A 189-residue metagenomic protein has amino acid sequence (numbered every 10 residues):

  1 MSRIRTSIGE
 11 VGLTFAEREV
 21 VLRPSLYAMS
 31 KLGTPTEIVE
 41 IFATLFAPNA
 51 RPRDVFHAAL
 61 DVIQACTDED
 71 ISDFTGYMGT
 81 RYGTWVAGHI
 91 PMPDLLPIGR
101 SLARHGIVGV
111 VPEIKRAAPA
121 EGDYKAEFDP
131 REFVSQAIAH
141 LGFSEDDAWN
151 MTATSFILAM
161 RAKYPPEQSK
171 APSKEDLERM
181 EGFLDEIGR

Functional and structural regions predicted by a protein language model:
M1-R189: Charged interaction scaffolds used for protein-protein
